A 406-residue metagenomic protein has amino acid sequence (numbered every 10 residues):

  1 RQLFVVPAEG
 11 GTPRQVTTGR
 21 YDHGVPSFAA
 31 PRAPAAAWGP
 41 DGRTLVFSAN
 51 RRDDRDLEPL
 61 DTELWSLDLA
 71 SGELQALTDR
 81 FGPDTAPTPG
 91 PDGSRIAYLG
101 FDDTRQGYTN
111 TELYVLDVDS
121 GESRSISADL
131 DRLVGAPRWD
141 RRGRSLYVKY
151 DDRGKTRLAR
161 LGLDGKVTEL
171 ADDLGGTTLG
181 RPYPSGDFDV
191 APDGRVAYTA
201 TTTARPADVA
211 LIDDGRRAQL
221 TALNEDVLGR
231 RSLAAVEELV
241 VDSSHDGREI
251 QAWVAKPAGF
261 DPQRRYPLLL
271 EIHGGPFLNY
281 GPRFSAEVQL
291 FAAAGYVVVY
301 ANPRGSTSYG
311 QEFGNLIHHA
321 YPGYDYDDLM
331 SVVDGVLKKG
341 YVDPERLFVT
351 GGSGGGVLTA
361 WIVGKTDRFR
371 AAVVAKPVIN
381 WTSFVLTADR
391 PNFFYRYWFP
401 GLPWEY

Functional and structural regions predicted by a protein language model:
R1-F4, T18-A33, S48-E63, A76-T85 (+6 more regions): A flexible loop/linker signature enriched in serine peptidases of the S9 family
R1-V16, P34, V46, K149 (+5 more regions): Non-catalytic accessory segments flanking enzyme active sites
P7-G11, D68-G72, D117-G121, G162-K166 (+1 more regions): Short loop/turn segments that connect beta-strands within beta-propeller blades
P40-D41, P91-D92, R141-R142, V190-D193: Residue-level detector of Asp-centered blade-edge/turn motifs that repeat once per structural unit in beta-propeller
L45, G93-I96, S145-L146, V196-A197: Hydrophobic beta-strand positions that form the internal "hydrophobic ladder" of WD40/Gbeta-like beta-propeller blades
R55, F260-Y266, E271-G310: Short substrate-entry loop that stabilizes the transition state in hydrolases
Y300-Y406: Active-site-proximal cap/loop segments of hydrolase catalytic domains
